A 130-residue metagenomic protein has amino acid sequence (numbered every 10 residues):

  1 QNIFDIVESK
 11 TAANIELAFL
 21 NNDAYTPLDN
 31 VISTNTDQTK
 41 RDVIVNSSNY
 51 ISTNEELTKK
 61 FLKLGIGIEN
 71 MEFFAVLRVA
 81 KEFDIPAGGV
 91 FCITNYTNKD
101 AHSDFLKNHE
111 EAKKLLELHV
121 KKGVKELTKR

Functional and structural regions predicted by a protein language model:
Q1-R130: Glycine-rich phosphate- or other oxyanion-binding loops that anchor nucleotides, phosphorylated ligands
